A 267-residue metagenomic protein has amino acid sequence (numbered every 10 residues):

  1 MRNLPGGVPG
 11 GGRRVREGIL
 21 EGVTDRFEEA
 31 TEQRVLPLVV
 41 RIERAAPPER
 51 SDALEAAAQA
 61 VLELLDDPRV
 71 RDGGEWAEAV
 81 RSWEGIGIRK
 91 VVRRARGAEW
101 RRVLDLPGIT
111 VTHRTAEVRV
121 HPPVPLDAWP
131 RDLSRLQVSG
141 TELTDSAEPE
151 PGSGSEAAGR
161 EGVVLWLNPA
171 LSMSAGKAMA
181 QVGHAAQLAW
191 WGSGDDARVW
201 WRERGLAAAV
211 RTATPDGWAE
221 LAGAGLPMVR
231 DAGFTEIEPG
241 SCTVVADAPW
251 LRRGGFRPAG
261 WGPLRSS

Functional and structural regions predicted by a protein language model:
R2-A208, T214-A222, A232-S267: Positively charged, small/polar-rich N-terminal and surface patches that mediate targeting and assembly and bind
M228: Aromatic- and glycine-rich peptidoglycan recognition patches
